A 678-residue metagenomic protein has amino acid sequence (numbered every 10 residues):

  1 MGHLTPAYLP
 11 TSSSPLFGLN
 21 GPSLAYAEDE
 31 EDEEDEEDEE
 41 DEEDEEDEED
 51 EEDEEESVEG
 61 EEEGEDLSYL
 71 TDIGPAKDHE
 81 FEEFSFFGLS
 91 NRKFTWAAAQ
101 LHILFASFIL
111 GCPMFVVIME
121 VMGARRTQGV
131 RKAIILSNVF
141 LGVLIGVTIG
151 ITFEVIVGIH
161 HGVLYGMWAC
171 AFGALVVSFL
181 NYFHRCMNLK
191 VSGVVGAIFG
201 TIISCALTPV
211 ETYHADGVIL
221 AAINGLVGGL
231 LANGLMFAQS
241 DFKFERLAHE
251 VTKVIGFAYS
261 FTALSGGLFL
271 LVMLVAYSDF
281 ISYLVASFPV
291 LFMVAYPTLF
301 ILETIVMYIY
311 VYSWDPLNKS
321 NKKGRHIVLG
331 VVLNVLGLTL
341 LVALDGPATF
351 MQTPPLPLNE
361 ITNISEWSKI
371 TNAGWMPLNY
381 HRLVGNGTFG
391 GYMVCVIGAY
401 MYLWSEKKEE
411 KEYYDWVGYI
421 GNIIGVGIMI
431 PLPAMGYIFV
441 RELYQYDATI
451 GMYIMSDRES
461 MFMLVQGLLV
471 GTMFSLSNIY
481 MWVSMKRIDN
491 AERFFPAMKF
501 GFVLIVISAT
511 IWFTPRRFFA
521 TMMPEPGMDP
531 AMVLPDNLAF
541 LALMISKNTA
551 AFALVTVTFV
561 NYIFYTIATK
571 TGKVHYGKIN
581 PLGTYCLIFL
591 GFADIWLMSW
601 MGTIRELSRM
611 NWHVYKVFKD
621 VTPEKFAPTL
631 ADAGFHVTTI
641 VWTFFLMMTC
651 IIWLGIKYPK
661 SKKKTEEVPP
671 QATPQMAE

Functional and structural regions predicted by a protein language model:
E28, V163, M167, F257-V328 (+4 more regions): Membrane-interface helix-loop-helix modules in multi-pass inner-membrane proteins
D29-E61: Long, acidic low-complexity intrinsically disordered regions
G64-R126, D216, V227-Q239, R246 (+2 more regions): N-terminal signal-anchor module of multipass membrane proteins
R92-I103, T212, Y283-T298, I364-G385 (+3 more regions): Short aromatic-rich membrane-water interface segments that cap or initiate transmembrane helices in multi-pass membrane
A106, L110-F115, Y259-D279, M293 (+4 more regions): Transmembrane-helix bundle segments that line or gate the permeation/cavity pathway in multi-pass membrane proteins
A106-V116, A169-S178, L220-L231, P297-I309 (+4 more regions): Hydrophobic cores of alpha-helical transmembrane segments in multi-pass inner/ER membrane proteins, independent
F115-I135, N181, N188, L226-K253 (+9 more regions): Juxtamembrane membrane-water interface segments of multi-pass membrane proteins, especially cytoplasmic-side
P433, E459-F518, I545: Hard-cation-handling environments
